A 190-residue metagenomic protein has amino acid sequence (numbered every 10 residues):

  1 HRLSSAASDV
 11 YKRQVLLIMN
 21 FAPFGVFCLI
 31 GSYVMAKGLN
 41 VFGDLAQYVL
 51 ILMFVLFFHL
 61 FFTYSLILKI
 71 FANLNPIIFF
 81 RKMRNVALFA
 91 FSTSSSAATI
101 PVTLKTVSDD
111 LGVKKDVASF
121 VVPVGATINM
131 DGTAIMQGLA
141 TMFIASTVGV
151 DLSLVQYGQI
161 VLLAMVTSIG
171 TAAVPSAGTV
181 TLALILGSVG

Functional and structural regions predicted by a protein language model:
H1-A7: Single conserved hydrophobic/aromatic residue that forms the stacking wall/gate of nucleotide- or nucleobase-binding
S5, I30-D44, T147, D151: Transmembrane helix-loop junctions in multi-pass membrane proteins
V10: Active-site loops and adjacent core secondary-structure elements that bind or stabilize anionic groups
L16-N20, F54-V55, A72-F79, L111-A118 (+2 more regions): Membrane-interfacial loop-to-helix junctions in multi-pass transporters
I18-G38, A140, I144: Hydrophobic transmembrane alpha-helices of secondary-active transporters and Na+-translocating membrane complexes
Y33-Q47, L68-R81: Interfacial helix-loop-helix linkers and transmembrane-helix boundary segments in multi-pass membrane proteins
L39-Y64: Entry/N-cap segments of selected transmembrane alpha helices and their immediately preceding amphipathic helices
N85-S168: Helix-loop-helix junctions within the multi-pass membrane cores of secondary transporters/permeases
